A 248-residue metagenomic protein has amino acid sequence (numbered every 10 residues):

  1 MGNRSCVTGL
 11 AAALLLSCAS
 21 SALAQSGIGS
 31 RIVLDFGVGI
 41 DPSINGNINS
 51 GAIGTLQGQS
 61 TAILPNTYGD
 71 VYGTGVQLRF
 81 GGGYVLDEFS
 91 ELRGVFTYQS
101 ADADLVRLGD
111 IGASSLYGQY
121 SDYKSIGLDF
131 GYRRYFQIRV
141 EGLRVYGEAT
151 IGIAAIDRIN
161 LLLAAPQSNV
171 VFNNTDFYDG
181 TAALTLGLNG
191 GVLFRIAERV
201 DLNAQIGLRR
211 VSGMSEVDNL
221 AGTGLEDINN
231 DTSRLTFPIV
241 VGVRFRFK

Functional and structural regions predicted by a protein language model:
M1-S30, K248: Cleavable N-terminal export/targeting peptides
Q25-G29, I40-P42, G81-N169, R234-K248: Gram-negative (and chloroplast) outer-membrane scaffold detector with strong preference for beta-barrel transmembrane
I32, G37-G46: Short polar catalytic/cofactor-binding loops
I32, V76, I126-L128, V145 (+3 more regions): Hydrophobic core residues within well-ordered beta-strands of beta-rich domains
G46-G69, S100-S125, A155-A182, S212-T232: Flexible, solvent-exposed loop segments that connect beta-strands
A101, I196-K248: Predominantly the C-terminal beta-signal and adjacent terminal strand-loop region of outer-membrane beta-barrel
A149-I153, L186-G190, L208: Hydrophobic alpha-helical segments of small multi-pass membrane proteins
